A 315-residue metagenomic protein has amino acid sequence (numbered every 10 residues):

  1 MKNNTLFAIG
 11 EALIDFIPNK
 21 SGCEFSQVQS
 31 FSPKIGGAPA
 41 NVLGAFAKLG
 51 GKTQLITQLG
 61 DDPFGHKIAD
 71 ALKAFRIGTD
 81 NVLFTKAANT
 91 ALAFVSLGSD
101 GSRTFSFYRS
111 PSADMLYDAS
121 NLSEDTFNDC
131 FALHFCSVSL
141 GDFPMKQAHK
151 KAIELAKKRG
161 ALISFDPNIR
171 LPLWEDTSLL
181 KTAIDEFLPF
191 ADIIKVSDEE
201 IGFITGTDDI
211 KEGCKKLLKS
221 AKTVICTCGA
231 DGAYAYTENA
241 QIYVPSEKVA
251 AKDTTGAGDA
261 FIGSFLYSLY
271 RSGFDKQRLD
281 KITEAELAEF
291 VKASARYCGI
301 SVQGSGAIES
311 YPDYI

Functional and structural regions predicted by a protein language model:
M1-F7, E154, I210-I315: Conserved phosphate-binding/catalytic region of the ribokinase-like
M1-G78: Glycine-rich phosphate/adenosyl-contacting loop at the front of the ribokinase-like
K52-F135: Conserved N-terminal subdomain of the carbohydrate kinase-like
T53, T79, I163-F165, V224: Hydrophobic beta-strand scaffold residues
N81, A132, D192-I193, T223: Well-ordered beta-strand positions
A91, S137-G141, C298, G304-A307: Glycine-rich phosphate/pyrophosphate-binding beta-alpha loops
T126-N128, F187-L188, L218: A short, aliphatic-rich alpha-helical micro-motif
V138-K215, D231-G232: Conserved beta-alpha-beta core of the PfkB/ribokinase-like small-molecule kinase fold
